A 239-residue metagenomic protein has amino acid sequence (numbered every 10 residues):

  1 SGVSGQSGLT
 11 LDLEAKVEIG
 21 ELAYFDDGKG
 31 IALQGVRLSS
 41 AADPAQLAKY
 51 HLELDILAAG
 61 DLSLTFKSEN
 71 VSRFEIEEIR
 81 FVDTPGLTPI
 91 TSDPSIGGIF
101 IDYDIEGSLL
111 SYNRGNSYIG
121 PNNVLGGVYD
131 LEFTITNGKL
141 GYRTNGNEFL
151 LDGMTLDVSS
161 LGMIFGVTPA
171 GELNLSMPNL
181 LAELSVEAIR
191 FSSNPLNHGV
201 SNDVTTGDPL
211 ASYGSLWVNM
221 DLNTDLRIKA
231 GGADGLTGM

Functional and structural regions predicted by a protein language model:
S1-T10: Low-complexity repetitive segments in secreted/extracellular proteins
D12-M239: Intrinsically disordered, low-complexity polar regions and short flexible loop motifs
